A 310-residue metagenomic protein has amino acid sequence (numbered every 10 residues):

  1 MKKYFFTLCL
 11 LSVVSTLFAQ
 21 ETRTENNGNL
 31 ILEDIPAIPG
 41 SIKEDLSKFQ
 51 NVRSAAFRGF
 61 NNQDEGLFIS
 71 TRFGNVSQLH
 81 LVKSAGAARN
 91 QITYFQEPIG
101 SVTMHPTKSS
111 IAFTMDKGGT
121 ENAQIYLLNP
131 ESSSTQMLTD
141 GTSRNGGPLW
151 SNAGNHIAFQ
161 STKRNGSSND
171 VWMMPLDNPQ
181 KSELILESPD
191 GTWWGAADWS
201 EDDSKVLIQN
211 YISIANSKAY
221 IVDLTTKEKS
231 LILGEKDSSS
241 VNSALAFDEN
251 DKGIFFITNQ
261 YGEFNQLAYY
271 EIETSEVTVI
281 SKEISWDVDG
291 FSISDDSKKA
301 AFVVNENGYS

Functional and structural regions predicted by a protein language model:
Y4-V13: Sec-dependent N-terminal signal peptides
L17-A19: Boundary at the C-terminal end of the N-terminal hydrophobic targeting segment
I31-A55, G86-R89: A short helix->beta-strand "capping" segment at the edge of beta-propeller domains
N51-S70, R89, Q96-T114, I125 (+7 more regions): Conserved beta-propeller blade repeats
H80, S217-V222, Q266-Y270, S310: Beta-strand-rich binding/interaction modules
K83-A87, N129-S133, P175-P179, D223-K227 (+1 more regions): Short loop/turn segments that connect beta-strands within beta-propeller blades
V303-S310: Short, intrinsically disordered, charge-balanced linker/junction segments flanking boundaries in proteins
